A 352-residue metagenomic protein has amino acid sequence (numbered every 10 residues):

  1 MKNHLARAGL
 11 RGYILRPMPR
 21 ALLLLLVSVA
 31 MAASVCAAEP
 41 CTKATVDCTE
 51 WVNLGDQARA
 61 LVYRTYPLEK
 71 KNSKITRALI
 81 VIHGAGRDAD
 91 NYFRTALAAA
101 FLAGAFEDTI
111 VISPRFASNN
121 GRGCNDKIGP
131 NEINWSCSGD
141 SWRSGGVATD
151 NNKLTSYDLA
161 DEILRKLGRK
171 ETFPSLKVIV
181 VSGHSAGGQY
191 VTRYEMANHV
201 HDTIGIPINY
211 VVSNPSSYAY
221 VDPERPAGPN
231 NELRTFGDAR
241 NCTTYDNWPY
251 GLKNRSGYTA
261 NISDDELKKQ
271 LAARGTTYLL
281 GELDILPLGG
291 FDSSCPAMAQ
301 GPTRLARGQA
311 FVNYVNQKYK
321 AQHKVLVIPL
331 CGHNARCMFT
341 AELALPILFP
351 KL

Functional and structural regions predicted by a protein language model:
A21-A32: Bacterial N-terminal signal peptides
V35-A78, G86, D90-I110, C137-N152 (+8 more regions): A domain-start/cap signature at the N-terminus of enzymes
H83, T277-G301: Conserved strand-to-loop "acid loop" that flanks and positions the catalytic carboxylate
F116, I208-Y220: Active-site nucleophile loop of the alpha/beta-hydrolase fold
F116-L154: Cap/lid segment of the alpha/beta-hydrolase catalytic domain
D158-L176: Conserved acidic catalytic loop of the alpha/beta-hydrolase fold
K177, I206, Q270-T276: Short, proline-enriched alpha-helix->beta-strand connector loops that line the catalytic pocket of alpha/beta-hydrolase
L279, D292, Q309-L352: C-terminal catalytic histidine-bearing segment of alpha/beta-hydrolase fold enzymes
